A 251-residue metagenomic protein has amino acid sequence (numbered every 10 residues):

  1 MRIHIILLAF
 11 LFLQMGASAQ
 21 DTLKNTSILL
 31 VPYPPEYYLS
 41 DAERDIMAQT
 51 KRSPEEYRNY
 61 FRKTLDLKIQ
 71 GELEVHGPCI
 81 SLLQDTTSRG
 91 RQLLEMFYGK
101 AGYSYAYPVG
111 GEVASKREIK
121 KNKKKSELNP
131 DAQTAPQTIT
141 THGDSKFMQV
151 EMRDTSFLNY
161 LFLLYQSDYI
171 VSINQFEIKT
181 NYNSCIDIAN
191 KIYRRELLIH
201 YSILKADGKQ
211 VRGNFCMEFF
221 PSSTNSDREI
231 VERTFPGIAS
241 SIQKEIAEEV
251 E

Functional and structural regions predicted by a protein language model:
M1-K24: Bacterial Sec-dependent N-terminal signal peptides
I6, K51, E55, R228 (+1 more regions): Flexible, glycine- and charge-enriched loops at secondary-structure boundaries
I6, L39, D45-I46: Charged, low-complexity surface segments at secondary-structure and domain boundaries
I6-L8, L29, S53, L94: A general marker of short, structured functional hotspots
D21-D41, R58, T141-D144, V150-S184 (+1 more regions): C-terminal/domain-edge helix-coil "capping" segments
D45-V171: N-terminal segment of the mature soluble domain
